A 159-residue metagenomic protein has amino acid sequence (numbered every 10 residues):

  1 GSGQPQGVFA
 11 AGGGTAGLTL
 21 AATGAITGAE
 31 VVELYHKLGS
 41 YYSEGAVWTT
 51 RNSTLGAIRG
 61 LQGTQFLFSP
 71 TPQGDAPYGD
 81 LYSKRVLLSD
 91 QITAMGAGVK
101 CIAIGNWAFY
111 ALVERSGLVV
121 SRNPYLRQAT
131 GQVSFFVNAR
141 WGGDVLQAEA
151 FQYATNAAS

Functional and structural regions predicted by a protein language model:
G1-S40, Q152-S159: Alpha-helical scaffold segments that mediate packing/assembly in large oligomeric complexes
F9-G17, N52-S53, A97-A103, G117-V119: Generic detector of short, locally flexible boundary/turn motifs and exposed helical patches
A25-I26, Q62-S159: Sequence/fold signature of self-assembling virion shell proteins
L34-L38, G45, G74, S121-P124: Generic recognition of flexible, low-complexity loop/linker segments
Y35-Y42, G56-Q65, P72: Alpha-helix capping/termination and helix-coil
L38-G45, T93, G142: Short secondary-structure junctions and interdomain/linker hinges
A46-T49, T54-G56: Extended C-terminal subregions enriched in glycine
